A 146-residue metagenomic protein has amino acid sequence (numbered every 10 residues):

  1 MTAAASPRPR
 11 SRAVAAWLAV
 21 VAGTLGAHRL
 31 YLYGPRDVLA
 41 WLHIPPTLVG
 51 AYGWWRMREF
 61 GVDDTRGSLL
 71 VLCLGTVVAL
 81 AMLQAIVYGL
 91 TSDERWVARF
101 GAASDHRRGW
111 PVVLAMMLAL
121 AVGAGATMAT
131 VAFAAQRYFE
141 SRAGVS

Functional and structural regions predicted by a protein language model:
T2-L18, A40-S146: Transmembrane helix recognition focused on a "late"/terminal membrane span
L18-R29: N-terminal signal-anchor/start-transfer transmembrane helix
R36-D37: Short hydrophobic/aromatic residue motifs in ordered secondary structure
